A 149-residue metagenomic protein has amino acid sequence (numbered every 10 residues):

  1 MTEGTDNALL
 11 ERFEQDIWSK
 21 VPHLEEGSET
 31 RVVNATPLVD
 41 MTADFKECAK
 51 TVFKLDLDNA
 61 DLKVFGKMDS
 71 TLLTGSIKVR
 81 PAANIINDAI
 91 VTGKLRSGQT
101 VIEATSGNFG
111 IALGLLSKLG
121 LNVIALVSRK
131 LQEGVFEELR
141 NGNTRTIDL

Functional and structural regions predicted by a protein language model:
M1-L149: PLP-dependent amino-acid enzyme catalytic core
